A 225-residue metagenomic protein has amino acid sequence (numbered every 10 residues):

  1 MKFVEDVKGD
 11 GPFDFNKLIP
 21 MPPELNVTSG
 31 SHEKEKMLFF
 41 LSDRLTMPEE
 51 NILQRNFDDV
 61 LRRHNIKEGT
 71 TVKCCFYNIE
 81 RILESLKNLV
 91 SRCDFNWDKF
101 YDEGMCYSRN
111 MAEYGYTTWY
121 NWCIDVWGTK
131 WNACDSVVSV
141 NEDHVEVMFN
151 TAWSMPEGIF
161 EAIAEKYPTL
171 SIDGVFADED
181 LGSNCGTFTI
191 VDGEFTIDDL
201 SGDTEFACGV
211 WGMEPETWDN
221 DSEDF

Functional and structural regions predicted by a protein language model:
M1-F225: Intrinsic low-complexity, intrinsically disordered or marginally ordered coil/linker segments
